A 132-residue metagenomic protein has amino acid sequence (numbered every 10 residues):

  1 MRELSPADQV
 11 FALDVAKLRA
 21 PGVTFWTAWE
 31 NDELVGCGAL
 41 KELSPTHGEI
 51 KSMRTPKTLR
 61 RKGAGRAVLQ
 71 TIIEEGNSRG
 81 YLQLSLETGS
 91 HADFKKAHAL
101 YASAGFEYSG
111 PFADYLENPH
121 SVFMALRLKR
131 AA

Functional and structural regions predicted by a protein language model:
R2-E30: Active-site rim helix/loop that mediates acceptor-substrate recognition in acyltransferases
T24-W26, G48, H120-M124: Short beta-strand micro-motifs in enzyme catalytic cores
T27, E33-E42, E49, R54: Conserved beta-strand in the GNAT
K41-S44, M53-R60, S90: A short, internal acetyl-CoA/4′-phosphopantetheine-binding micro-motif in the GNAT/acyltransferase core
H47, L69, G76-G89: Conserved GNAT acetyl-CoA-binding A-motif
L59, G63-T71: Conserved acetyl-CoA pyrophosphate-binding loop and the N-cap/start of the following alpha-helix in GNAT-like
L82-A104, G110-A132: C-terminal "cap" of GNAT-fold acetyltransferases
